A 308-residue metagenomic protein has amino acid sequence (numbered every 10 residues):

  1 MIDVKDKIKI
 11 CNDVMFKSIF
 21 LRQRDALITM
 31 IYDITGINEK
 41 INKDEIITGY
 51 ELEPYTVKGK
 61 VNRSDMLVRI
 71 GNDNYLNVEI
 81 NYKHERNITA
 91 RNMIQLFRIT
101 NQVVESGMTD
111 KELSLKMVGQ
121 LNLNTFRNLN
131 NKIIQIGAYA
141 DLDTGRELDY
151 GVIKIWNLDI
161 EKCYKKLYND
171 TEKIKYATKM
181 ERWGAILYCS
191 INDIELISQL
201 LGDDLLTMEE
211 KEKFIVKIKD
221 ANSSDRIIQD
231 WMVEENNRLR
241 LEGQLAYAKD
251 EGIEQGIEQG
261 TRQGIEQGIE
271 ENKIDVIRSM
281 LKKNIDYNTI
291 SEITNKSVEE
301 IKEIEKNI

Functional and structural regions predicted by a protein language model:
M1-I308: Elongated, amphipathic alpha-helical interaction scaffolds
